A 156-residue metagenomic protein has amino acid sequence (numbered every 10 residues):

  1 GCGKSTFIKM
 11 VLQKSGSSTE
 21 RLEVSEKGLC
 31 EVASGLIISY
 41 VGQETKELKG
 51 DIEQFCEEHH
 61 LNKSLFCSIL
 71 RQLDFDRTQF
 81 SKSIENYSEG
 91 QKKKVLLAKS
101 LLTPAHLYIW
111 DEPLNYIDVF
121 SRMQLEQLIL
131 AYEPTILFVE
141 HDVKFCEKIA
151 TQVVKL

Functional and structural regions predicted by a protein language model:
C2, T6-F66, E140, A150-L156: ABC ATPase nucleotide-binding domain signature region
S34-G35, T103-P104, A131-E133: Short loop/turn elements that form and flank the Walker-type P-loop nucleotide-binding site in RecA-like NTPase cores
G42-K99, T103-H106, E112: ABC-family P-loop ATPase nucleotide-binding domains
D111, I117-D118: ABC-family nucleotide-binding domains
N115-Y116, H141: Histidine-centered active-site/metal-ligand motif
R122-E133: Helical segment within the ABC ATPase nucleotide-binding domain
P134-V139: Conserved H-loop
C146-K148: A short, surface-exposed alpha-helical micro-motif characterized by mixed small hydrophobic and charged/polar residues
